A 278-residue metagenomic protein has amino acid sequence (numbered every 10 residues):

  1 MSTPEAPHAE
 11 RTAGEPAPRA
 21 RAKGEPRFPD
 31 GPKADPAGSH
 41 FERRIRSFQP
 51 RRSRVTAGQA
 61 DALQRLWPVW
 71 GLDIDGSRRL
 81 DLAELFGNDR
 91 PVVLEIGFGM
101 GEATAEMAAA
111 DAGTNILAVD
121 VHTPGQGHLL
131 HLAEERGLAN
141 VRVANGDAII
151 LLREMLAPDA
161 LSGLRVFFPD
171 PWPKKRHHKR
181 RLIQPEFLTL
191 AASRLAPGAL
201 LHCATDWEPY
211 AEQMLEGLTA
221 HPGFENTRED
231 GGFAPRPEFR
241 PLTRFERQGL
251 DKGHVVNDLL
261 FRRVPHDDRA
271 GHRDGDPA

Functional and structural regions predicted by a protein language model:
S2-L94, E102-A109: S-adenosyl-L-methionine
I96, V119: Conserved beta-strand/loop positions that form the S-adenosyl-L-methionine
G99: Conserved glycine-rich SAM-binding loop
H122: Conserved SAM/SAH-binding beta-strand->alpha-helix loop
L130-D159: S-adenosyl-L-methionine
I183-P197: A short glycine-rich, Lys/Arg-flanked "PGG" loop and its adjoining helix->strand segment in the class I
P197-T205: Conserved beta-strand signature within the Rossmann-like core of class I S-adenosyl-L-methionine
E212-A278: Class I S-adenosyl-L-methionine
